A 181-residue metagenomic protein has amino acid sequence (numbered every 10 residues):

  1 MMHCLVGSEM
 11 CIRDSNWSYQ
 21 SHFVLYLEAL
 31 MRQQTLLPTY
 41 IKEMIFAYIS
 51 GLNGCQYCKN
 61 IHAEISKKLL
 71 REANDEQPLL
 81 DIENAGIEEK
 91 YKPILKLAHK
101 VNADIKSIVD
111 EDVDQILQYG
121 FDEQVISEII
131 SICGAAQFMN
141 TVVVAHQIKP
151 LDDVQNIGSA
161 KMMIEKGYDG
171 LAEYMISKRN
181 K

Functional and structural regions predicted by a protein language model:
M1-G7, C11-I12: Single conserved hydrophobic/aromatic residue that forms the stacking wall/gate of nucleotide- or nucleobase-binding
S8-E9, D110-I126, A135, M139-K181: Secretory/periplasmic and organellar redox-cofactor proteins
C11, I45-K67, I132-A136: Short, thiol/selenol-centered motifs that function as redox-active sites or metal-ligating centers
S18-V24, Q56-C58, N102-E111: Short acidic alpha-helix initiation/capping motifs at coil-to-helix transition points, especially at protein N-termini
Q20-I41: Short, charged low-complexity linear segments at domain edges
Q20-S21, K59-E76, K149-L151: Iron-sulfur (Fe-S) cluster-binding segments and ferredoxin-like electron-carrier domains, especially [2Fe-2S]
Q34-L52, Q124-S127: Immediate flanking context of iron-sulfur cluster ligation sites
A47, E89-I108, I130-C133: Amphipathic, charged-and-aliphatic alpha-helical interface segments that function as noncatalytic docking
